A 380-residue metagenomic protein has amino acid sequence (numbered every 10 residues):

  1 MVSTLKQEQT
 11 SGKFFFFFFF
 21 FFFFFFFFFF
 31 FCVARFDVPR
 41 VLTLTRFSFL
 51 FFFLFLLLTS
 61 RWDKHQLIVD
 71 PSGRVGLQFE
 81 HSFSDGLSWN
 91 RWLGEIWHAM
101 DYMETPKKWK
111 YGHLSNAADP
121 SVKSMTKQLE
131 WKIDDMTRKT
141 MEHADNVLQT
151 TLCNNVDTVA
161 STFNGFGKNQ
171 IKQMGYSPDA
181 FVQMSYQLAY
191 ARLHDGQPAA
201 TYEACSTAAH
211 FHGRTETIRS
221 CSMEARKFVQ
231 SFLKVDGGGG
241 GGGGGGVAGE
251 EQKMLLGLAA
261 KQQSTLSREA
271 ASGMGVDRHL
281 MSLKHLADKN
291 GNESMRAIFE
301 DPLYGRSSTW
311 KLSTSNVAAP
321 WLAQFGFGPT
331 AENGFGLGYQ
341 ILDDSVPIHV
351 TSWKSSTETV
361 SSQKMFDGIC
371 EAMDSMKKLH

Functional and structural regions predicted by a protein language model:
M1-E8, G12-K13, R35, R40 (+3 more regions): Acyl-CoA-dependent O-acyltransferases
F15-F31, F49-F53, G241-G243: Long, low-complexity Q/N-rich tracts
